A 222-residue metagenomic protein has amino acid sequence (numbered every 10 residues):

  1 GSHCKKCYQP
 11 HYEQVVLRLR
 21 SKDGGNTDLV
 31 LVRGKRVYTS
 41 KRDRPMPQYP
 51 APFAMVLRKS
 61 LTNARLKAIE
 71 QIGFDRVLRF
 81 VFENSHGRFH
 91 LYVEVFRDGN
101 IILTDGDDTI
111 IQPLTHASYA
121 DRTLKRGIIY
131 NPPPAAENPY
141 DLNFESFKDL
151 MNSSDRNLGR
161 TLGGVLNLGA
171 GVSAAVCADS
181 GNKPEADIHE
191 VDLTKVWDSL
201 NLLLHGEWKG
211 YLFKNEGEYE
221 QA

Functional and structural regions predicted by a protein language model:
G1-A222: Extended, highly charged segments
